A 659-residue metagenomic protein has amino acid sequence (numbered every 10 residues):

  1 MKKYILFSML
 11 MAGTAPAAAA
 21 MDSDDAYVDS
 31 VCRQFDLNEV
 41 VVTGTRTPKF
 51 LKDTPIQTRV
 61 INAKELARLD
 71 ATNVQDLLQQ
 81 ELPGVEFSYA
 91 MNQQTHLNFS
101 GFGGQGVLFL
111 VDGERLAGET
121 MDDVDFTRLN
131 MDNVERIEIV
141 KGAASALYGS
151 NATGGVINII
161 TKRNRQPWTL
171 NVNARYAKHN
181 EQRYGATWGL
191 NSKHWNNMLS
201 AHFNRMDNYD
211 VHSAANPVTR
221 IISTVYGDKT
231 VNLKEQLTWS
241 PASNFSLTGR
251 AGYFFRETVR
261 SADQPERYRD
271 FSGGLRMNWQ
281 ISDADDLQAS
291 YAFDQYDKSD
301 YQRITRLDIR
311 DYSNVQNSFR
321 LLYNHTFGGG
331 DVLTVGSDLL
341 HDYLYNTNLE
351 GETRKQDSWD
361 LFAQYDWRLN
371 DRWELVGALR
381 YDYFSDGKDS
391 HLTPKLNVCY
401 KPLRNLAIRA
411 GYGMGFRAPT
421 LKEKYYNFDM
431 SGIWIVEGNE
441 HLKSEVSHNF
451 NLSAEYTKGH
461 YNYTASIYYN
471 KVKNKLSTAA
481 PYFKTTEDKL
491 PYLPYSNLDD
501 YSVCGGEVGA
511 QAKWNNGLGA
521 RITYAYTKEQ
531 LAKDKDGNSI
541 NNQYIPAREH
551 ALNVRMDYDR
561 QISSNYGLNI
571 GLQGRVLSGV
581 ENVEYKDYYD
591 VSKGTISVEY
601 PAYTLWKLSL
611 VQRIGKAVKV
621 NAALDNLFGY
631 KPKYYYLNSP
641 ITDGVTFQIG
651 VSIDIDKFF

Functional and structural regions predicted by a protein language model:
I5-F7, G189, G227, S240 (+2 more regions): Conserved C-terminal beta-signal and adjacent last beta-strands/turns of outer-membrane beta-barrel proteins
D36-L66, H96: N-terminal periplasmic "start-of-domain" segments of outer-membrane beta-barrel proteins
E39, V74-E81, Q93-N98, L110 (+4 more regions): N-terminal periplasmic accessory domains that precede and gate Gram-negative outer-membrane beta-barrel machines
F87, E114-K141: Short acidic/polar hinge/loop motifs at secondary-structure boundaries that mediate gating or recognition
N158, R165-P167, R175, T187-Y268: Periplasmic-side early beta-strands and strand-to-turn transitions of outer-membrane beta-barrels
Y226, K234-Q236, S318-R320, R354 (+5 more regions): Outer membrane beta-barrel strand-and-loop segments of large Gram-negative receptors, especially TonB-dependent
Q295-D297, S385-G387, H391, Y400 (+4 more regions): Surface-exposed extracellular loop regions of Gram-negative outer-membrane beta-barrel proteins, predominantly
N370, Y469-K471, Y495-Y585, F628: Gram-negative outer-membrane beta-barrel transporters
